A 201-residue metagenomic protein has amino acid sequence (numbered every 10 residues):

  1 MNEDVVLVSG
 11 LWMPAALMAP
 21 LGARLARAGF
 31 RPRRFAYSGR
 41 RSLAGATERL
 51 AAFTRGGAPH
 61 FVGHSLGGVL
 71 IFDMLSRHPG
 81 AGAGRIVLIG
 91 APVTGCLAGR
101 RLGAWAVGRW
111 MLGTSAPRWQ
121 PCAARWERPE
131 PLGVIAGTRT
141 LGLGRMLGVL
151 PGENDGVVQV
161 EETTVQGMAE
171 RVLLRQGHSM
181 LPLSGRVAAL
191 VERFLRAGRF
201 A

Functional and structural regions predicted by a protein language model:
M1-E3: A short, charged/proline- and glycine-enriched loop that marks the coil->beta-strand transition at the N-terminal
V5-L11, A16, P20, R24-A26 (+3 more regions): Serine-dependent carboxylesterase/thioesterase catalytic core of lipase-like alpha/beta-hydrolase/SGNH enzymes
P129-A201: C-terminal catalytic-base region of ester-bond hydrolases, centering on the histidine of the charge-relay
